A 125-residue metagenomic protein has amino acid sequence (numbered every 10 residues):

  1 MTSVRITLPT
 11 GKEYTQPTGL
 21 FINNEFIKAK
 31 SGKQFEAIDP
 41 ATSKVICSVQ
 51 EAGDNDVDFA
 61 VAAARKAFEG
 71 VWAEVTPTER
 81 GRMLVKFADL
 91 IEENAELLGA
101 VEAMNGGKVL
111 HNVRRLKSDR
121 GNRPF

Functional and structural regions predicted by a protein language model:
M1-S48, R82: Terminal low-complexity tails and localization/encapsulation signals of metabolic enzymes
I46-F125: Glycine-rich loop-to-alpha-helix module at the N-terminal edge of alpha/beta enzyme cores
